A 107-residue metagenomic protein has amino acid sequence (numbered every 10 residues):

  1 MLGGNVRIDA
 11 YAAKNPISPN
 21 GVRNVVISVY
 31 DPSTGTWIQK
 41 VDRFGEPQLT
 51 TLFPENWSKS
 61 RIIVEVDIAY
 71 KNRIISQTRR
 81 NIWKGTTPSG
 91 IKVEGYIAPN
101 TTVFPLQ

Functional and structural regions predicted by a protein language model:
M1-R79, G85: N-terminal "domain-start" segment
I68-Q107: Active-site or metal-binding loop neighborhoods of secreted/extracellular toxin and effector enzymes
